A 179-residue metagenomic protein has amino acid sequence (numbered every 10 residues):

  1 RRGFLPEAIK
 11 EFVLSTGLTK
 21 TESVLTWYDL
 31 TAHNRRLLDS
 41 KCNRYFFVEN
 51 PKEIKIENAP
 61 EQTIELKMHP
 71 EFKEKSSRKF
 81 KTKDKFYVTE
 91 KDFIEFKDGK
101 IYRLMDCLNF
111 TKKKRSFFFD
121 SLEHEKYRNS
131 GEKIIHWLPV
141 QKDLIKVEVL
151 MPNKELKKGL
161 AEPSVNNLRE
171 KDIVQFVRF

Functional and structural regions predicted by a protein language model:
R2, E7, E11, T16-F179: Basic, alpha-helical terminal appendages of large translation-related enzymes
